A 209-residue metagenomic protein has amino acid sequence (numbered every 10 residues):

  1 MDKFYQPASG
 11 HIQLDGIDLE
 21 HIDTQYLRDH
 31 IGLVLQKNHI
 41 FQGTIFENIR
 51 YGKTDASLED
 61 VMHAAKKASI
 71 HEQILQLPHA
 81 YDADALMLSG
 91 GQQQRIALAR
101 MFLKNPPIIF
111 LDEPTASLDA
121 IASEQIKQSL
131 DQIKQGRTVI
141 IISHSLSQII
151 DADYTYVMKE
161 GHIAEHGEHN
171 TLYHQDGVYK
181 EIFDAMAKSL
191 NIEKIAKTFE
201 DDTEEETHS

Functional and structural regions predicted by a protein language model:
D2, R28-K37, I45-N48, A64-A68 (+1 more regions): ABC-family ATPase nucleotide-binding domain "signature/switch" substructure
F4-Q13, D55-L58, D151-A152, H166: Conserved post-Walker A/P-loop segment of ABC ATPase nucleotide-binding domains
Q6, D18, E59, H63 (+2 more regions): Primarily ABC-family ATPase nucleotide-binding module
P7, Q13, D18, H71-I96 (+3 more regions): ABC-fold ATPase nucleotide-binding domain signature/coupling loops
R50-L58, K66: ABC-type ATPase nucleotide-binding domains, specifically the catalytic core motifs of the NBD
E59, K67, Q76, Q128 (+1 more regions): C-terminal portion of ABC ATPase nucleotide-binding domains
